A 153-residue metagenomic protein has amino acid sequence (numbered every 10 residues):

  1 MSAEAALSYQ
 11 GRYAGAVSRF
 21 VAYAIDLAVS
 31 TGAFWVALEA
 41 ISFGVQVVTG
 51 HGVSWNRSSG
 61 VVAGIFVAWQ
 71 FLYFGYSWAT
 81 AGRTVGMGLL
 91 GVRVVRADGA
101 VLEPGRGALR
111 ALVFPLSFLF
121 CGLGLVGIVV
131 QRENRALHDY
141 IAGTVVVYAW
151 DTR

Functional and structural regions predicted by a protein language model:
M1-L119, A136, Y140-G143, V147-R153: Short, small/hydrophobic-residue-rich motifs at membrane-helix boundaries and re-entrant hairpins of integral membrane
L123-E133: Glycine-rich flap/beta-hairpin and adjacent strands of clan AA aspartyl proteases
